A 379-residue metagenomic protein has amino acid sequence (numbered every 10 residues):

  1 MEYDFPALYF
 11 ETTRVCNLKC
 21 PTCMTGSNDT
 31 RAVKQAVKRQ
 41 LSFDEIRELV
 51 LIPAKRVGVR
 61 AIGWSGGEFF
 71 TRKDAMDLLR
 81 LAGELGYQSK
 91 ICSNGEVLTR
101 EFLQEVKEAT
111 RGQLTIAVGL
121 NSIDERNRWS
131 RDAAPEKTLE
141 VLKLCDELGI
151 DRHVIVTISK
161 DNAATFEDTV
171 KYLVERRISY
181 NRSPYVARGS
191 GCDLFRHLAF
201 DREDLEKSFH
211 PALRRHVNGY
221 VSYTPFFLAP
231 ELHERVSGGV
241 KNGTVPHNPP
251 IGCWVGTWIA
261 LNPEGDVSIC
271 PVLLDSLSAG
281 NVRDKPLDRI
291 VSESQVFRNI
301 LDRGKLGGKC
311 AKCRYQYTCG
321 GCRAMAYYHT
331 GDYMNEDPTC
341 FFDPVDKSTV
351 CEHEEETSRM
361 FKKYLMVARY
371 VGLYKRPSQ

Functional and structural regions predicted by a protein language model:
M1-D4, D266, V272-Q379: Flexible mid-to-C-terminal extensions adjoining Fe-S/redox cofactors in radical SAM and related proteins
M1-L114: Conserved alpha-helical substructure of the radical SAM core
V15, K19, C23-G26, G256 (+4 more regions): Cys/His-rich metal-chelating microdomains
T22, A61, T115, S179-N181 (+2 more regions): Residues at the N-termini of beta-strands
A32-A36, Q88, A109-W254, W258-V267 (+1 more regions): Radical SAM enzyme [4Fe-4S]-AdoMet core and its adjacent flexible, acidic and glycine-rich loops/tails across
R72, L98-R100, A163-F166, S268: Short, well-ordered alpha-helical microsegments
